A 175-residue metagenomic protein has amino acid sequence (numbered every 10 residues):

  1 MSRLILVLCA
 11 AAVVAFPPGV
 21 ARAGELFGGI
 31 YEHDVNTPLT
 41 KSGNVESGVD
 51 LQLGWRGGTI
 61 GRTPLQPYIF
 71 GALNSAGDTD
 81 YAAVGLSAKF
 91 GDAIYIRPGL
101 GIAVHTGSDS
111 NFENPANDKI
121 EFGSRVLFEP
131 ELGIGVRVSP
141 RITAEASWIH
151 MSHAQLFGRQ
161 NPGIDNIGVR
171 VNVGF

Functional and structural regions predicted by a protein language model:
M1-G24: Cleavable N-terminal export/targeting peptides
G24-L26, I60-L65, I94-I96, P140-A146: Repeated loop/turn-to-beta-strand initiation elements of outer-membrane beta-barrel proteins
L26-P38, T63-S75, I149-S152: Transmembrane beta-strand segments that form the barrel wall of outer-membrane beta-barrel proteins
I30-E46, R97-E131, G135, I142: Outer-membrane beta-barrel translocator/channel fold
D34-P38, T59, S75-T79, V104-S110 (+1 more regions): Gram-negative outer-membrane beta-barrel proteins
V45-L51, D78-A82, V126-P130, G163-I167: Residues that define the transmembrane beta-barrel architecture of outer-membrane proteins
D50-T106, N172: Gram-negative (and chloroplast) outer-membrane scaffold detector with strong preference for beta-barrel transmembrane
V136, G163-F175: Outer-membrane beta-barrel "beta-signal"
